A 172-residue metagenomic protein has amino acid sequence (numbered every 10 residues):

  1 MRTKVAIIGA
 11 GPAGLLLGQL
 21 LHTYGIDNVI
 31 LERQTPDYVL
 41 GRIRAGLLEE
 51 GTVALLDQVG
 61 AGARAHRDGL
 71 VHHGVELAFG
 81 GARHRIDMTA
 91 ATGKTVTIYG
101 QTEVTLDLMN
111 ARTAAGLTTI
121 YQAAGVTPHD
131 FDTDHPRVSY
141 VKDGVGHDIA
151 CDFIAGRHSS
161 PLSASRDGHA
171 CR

Functional and structural regions predicted by a protein language model:
R2-I30: N-terminal Rossmann-like FAD-binding beta1-loop-alpha1 element of flavoenzymes
I8, I149-S159: Short hydrophobic core segments
H22-R44: Glycine-rich FAD pyrophosphate-binding loop
D27-N28, G62, T118: Residue-level detector of anion-binding/catalytic polar loops
L40-A45, E49-A115, A123, T127-T133: Active-site-adjacent segment of FAD-dependent monooxygenases/related oxidoreductases
H129-I149: Conserved beta-strand-loop-beta-strand element in the redox core of flavoprotein oxidoreductases
G156-A170: Flavin (primarily FAD) binding-site architecture
